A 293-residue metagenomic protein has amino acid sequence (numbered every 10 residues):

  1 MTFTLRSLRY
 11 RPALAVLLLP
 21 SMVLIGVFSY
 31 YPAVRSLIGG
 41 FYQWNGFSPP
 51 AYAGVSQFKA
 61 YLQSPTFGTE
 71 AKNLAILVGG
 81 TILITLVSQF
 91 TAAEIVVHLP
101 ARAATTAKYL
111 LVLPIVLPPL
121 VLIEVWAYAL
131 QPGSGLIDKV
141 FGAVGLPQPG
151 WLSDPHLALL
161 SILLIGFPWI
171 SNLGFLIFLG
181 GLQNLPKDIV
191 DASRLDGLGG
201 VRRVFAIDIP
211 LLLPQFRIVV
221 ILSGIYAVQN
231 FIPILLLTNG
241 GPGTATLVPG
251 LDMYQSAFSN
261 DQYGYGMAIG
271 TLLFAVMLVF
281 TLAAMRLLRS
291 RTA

Functional and structural regions predicted by a protein language model:
M1-R9: Short, Lys/Arg-rich, polar N-terminal cytosolic tail immediately upstream of the first transmembrane signal-anchor
Y10-A293: A structural signal for multi-pass alpha-helical bundles of membrane permease subunits that mediate small-molecule
